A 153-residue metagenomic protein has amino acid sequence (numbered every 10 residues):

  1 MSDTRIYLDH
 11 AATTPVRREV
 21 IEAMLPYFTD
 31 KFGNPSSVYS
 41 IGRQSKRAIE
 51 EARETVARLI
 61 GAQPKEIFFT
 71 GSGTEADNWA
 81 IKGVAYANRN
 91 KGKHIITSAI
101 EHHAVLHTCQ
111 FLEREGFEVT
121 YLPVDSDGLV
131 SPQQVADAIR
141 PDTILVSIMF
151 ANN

Functional and structural regions predicted by a protein language model:
M1-N153: Pyridoxal 5′-phosphate
